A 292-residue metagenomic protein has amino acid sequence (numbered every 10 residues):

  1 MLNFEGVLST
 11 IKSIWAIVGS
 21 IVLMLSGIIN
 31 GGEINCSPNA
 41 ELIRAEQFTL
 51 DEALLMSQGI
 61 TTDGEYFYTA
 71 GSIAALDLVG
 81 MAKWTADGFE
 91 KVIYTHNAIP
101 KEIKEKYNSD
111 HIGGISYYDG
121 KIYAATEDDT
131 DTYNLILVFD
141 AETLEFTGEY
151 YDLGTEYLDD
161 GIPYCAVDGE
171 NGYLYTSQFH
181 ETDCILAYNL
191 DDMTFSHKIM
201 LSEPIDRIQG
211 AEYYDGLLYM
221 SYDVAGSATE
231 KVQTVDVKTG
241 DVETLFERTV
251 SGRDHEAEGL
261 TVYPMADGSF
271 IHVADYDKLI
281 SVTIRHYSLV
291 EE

Functional and structural regions predicted by a protein language model:
I34-N39, Y68-I99: Beta-propeller domains
N39-L50, E90-N108, F146-D160, I199-P204 (+1 more regions): Surface-exposed loop and turn segments in beta-propeller and other repeat-based domains that flank or scaffold
F48-D77, H111: Beta-strand-rich domains and repeat architectures in extracellular enzymes and scaffolds, especially beta-propellers
L54-T61, K106-G114, Y157-V167, P204-E212 (+1 more regions): Repeated scaffold domains used in trafficking and secretory/extracellular systems, primarily beta-propellers
G64-E65, D119-G120, E170-G172, D215-L217 (+1 more regions): Short coil/turn segments that connect the beta-strands within blades of beta-propeller domains
S72-A74, E127-D129, S177-E181, D223-A225 (+2 more regions): Short loop/turn segments immediately following the C-termini of beta-strands
A75-K83, D131-V138, T182-A187, S227-T234 (+1 more regions): Structural motif
E203-V237: Loop/turn-rich, solvent-exposed surfaces of beta-rich toroidal or solenoidal domains
